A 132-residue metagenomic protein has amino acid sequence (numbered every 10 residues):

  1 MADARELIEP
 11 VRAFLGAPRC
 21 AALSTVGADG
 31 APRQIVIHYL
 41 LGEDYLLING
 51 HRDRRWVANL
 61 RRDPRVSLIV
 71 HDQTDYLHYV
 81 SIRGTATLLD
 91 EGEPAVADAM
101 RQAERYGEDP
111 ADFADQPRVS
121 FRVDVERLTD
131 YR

Functional and structural regions predicted by a protein language model:
M1-A17: Extreme N-terminal tail/first-helix region
M1-E6, H78-R132: Charged, gly/pro-rich active-site loop segments
V11, R19, D44, H78 (+1 more regions): A generic secondary-structure signal marking the coil-to-beta-strand transition
P18-H51, L68-V70, V80-S81: Short beta-strand segments
A21, L46, V66, A86-T87 (+1 more regions): Short beta-strand segments in beta-sandwich/barrel cores
R54-W56, D75: Short, surface-exposed beta-strand-loop junctions and turns on beta-sheet-rich folds
D63, L68-H71, D75: Conserved short loop/helix modules at catalytic or binding sites in compact beta-alpha or helix-hairpin-helix contexts
